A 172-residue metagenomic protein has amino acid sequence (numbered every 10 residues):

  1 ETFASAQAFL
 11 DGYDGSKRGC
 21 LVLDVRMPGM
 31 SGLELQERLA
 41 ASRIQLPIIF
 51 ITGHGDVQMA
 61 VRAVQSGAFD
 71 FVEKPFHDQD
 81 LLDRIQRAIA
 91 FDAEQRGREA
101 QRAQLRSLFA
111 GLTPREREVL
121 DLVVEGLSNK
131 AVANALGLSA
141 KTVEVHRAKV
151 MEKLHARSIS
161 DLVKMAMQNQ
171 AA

Functional and structural regions predicted by a protein language model:
A4-S5, S31-E34: Acidic catalytic/metal-coordinating carboxylates
S16-V22: Active-site beta3 strand of CheY-like receiver
M27: Receiver (REC) domain active-site loop signature in two-component systems and cognate sites in sensor histidine kinases
D56-Q58, V72-Q86, A131, A135: C-terminal output helix
A103-A140: Helix-turn-helix DNA-binding segment
A148-A172: Basic, Lys/Arg-enriched C-terminal extension of HTH/homeodomain DNA-binding domains
